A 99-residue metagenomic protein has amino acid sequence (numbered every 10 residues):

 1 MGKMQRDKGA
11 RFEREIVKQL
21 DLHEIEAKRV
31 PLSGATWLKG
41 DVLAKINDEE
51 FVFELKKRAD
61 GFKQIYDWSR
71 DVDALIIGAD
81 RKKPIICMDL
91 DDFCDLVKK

Functional and structural regions predicted by a protein language model:
M1-K99: Catalytic phosphate/metal-binding cores of nucleic-acid and nucleotide-processing enzymes, i.e., regions that mediate
